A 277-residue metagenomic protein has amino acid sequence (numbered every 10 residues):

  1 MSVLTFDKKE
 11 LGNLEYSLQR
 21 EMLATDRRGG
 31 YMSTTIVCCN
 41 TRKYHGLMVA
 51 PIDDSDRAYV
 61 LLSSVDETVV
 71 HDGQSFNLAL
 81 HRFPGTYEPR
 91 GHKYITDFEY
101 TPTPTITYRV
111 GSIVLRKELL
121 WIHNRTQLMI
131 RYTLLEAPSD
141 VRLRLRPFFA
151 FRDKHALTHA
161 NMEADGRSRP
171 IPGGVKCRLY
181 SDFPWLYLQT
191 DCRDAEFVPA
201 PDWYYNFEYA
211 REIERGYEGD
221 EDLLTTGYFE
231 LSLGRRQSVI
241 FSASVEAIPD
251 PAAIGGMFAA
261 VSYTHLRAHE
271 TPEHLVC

Functional and structural regions predicted by a protein language model:
M1-S2, K9, S63-S64, H71-G73 (+4 more regions): Catalytic cores of glycan-processing enzymes that make or break glycosidic bonds
E10-P104, L186-D194, R267: An extended acidic
T101-P104, A156-E163, E208-D222: Solvent-exposed beta-strand/loop surfaces of large extracellular or lumenal domains
L115-P201: Polysaccharide-binding surfaces and accessory modules of carbohydrate-active proteins
P201-F258: Beta-strand-rich recognition/accessory modules
A260-S262: Acidic, proline/serine/threonine- and glycine-rich low-complexity intrinsically disordered segments
T264-E273: Conserved small/polar residues in nucleotide/adenosyl-binding loops
L275-C277: Hydrophobic alpha-helical segments, chiefly the membrane-spanning helices and signal/signal-anchor peptides
